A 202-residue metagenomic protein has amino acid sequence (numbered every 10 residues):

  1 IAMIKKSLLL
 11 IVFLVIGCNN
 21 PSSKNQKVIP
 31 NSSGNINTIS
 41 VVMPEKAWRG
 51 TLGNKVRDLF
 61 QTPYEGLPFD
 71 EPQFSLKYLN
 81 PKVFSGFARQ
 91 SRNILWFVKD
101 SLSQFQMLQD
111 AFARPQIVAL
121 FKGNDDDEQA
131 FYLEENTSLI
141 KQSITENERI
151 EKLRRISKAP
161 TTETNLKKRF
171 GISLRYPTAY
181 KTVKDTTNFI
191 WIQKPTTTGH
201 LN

Functional and structural regions predicted by a protein language model:
I4-I11: Sec-dependent signal peptide recognition, specifically the positively charged N-region followed immediately by
V15-G17: C-terminal motif of bacterial Sec signal peptides marking the signal peptidase cleavage site
N19-L201: N-terminal targeting sequences that direct proteins away from the cytosol to non-cytosolic compartments
